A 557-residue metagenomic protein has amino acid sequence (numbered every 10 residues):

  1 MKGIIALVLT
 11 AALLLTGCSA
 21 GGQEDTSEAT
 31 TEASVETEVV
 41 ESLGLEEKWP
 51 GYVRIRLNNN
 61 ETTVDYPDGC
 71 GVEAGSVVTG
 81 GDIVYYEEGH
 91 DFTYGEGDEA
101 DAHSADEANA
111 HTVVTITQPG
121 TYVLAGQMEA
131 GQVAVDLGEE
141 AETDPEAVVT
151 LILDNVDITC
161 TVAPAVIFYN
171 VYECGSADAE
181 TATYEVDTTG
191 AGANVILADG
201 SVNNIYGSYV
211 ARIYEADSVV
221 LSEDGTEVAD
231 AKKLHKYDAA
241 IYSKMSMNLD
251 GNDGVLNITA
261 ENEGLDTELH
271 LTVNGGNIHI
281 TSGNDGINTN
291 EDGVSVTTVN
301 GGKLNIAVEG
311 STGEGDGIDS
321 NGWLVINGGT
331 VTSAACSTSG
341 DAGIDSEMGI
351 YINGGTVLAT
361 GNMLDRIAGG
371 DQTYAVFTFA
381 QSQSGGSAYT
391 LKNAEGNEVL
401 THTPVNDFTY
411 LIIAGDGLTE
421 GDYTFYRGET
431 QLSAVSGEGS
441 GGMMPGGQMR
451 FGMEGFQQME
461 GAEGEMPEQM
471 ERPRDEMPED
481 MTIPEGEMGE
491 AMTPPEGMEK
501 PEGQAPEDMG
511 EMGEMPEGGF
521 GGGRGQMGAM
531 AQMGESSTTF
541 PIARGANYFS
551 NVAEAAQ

Functional and structural regions predicted by a protein language model:
M1-I5: Bacterial N-terminal signal peptides that target proteins for export
L7-L9, L14, C18-Q557: A composition-driven surface/loop motif
